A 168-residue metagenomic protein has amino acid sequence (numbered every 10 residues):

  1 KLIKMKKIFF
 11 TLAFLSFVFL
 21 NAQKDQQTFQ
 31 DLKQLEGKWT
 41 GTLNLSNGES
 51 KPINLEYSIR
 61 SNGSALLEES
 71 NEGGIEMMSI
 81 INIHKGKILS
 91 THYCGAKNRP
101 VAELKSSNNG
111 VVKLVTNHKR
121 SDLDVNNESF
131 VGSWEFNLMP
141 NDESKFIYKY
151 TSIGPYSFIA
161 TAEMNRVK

Functional and structural regions predicted by a protein language model:
K1-Q27: Bacterial Sec-dependent N-terminal signal peptides
L2, L32, S58-I59: Generic structural signal for beta-strand residues in well-ordered domains
Q23-K24, E143-K168: Edge beta-strand at a domain terminus
K24-D25, G41-S133: Central antiparallel beta-sheet cores of small beta-barrel/beta-sandwich binding domains
K24-K38: N-terminal helix-cap/turn-to-beta initiation motif at the start of protein domains
E36-K38, G86-K87, D142-E143: A short, compositionally biased
G63-A65, N141-K145: Coil-to-beta-strand transition motifs
N137-L138: Well-ordered alpha/beta subsegment
